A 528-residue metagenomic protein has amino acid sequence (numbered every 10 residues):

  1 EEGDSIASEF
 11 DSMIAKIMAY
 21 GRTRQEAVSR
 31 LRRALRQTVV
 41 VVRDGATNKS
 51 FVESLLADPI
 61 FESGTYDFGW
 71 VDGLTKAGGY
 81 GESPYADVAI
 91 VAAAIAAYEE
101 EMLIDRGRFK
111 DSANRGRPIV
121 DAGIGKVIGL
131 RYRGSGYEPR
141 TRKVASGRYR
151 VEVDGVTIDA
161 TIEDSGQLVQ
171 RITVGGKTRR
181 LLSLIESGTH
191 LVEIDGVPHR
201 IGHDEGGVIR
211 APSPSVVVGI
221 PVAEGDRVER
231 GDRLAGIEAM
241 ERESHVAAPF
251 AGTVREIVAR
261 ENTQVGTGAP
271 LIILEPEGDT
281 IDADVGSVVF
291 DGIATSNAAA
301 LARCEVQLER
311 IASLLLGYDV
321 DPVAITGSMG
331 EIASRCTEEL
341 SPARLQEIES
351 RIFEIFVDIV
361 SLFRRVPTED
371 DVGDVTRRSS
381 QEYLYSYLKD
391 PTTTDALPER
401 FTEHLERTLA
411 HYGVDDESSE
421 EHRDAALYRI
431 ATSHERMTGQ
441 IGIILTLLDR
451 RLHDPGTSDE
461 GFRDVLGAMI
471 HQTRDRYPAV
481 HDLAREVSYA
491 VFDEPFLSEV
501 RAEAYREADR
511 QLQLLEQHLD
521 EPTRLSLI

Functional and structural regions predicted by a protein language model:
E1-R148, T263-D493, L497-S498, A502-R510 (+1 more regions): Catalytic cores of soluble metabolic enzymes centered on carboxylation/carboxyl-transfer
D4-S5, I194-G219, R233-A251: Short beta-strand-turn/beta-hairpin segments enriched in glycine/proline and small hydrophobics that form edge-strand
W70-D72, R179-E205, I273-E277: Short, structured interface segments
S165-R179: Interdomain regulatory linker/hinge segments that flank or connect interaction modules in polarity/junction/synaptic
R210-R227, F250, E256-T263: Short histidine-centered loop motifs in beta-beta connectors
D226-A247, V265-T280: Short hydrophobic beta/alpha edge segments that flank linear recognition/processing sites
